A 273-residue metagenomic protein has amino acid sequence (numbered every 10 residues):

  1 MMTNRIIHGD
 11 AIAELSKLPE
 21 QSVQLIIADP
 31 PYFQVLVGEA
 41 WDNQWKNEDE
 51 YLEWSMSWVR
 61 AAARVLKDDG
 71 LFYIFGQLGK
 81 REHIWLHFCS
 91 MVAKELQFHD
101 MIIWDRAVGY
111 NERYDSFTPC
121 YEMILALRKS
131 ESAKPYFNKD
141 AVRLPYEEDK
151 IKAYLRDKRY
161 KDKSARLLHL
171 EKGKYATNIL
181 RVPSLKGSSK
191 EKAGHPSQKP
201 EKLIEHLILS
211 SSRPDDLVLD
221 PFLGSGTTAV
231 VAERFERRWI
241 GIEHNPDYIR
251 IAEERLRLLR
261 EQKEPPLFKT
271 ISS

Functional and structural regions predicted by a protein language model:
M1, E253-F268: Short, conserved SAM-binding/catalytic segment of Class I S-adenosyl-L-methionine-dependent methyltransferases
M2-I251: Core catalytic lobe of class I
K139-R143, K263-S273: Short, flexible loop/turn segments with low-complexity composition
